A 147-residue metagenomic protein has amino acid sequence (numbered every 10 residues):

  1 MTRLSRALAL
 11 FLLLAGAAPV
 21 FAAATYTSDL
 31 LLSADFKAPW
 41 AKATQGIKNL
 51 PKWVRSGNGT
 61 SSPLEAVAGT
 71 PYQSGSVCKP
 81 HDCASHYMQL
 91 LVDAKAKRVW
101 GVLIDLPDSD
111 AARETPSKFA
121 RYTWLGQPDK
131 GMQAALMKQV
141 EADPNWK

Functional and structural regions predicted by a protein language model:
M1-A9: Bacterial N-terminal signal peptides that target proteins for export
L13: Pyridoxal 5′-phosphate
A17-A18: N-terminal signal peptide c-region/cleavage motif recognized by signal peptidases
A22-P80, P144-K147: N-terminal secretory signal peptides
A23-W40, D108-K147: C-terminal partner/receptor-binding element of secreted or periplasmic proteins
E65-V67, V92-K97: A short, structured loop/turn motif at beta-sheet edges
D82-Q89: Short, surface-exposed coil-to-beta transition loops
W100-P107: Catalytic Cys-His active-site segments of thiol-dependent hydrolases/isopeptidases
